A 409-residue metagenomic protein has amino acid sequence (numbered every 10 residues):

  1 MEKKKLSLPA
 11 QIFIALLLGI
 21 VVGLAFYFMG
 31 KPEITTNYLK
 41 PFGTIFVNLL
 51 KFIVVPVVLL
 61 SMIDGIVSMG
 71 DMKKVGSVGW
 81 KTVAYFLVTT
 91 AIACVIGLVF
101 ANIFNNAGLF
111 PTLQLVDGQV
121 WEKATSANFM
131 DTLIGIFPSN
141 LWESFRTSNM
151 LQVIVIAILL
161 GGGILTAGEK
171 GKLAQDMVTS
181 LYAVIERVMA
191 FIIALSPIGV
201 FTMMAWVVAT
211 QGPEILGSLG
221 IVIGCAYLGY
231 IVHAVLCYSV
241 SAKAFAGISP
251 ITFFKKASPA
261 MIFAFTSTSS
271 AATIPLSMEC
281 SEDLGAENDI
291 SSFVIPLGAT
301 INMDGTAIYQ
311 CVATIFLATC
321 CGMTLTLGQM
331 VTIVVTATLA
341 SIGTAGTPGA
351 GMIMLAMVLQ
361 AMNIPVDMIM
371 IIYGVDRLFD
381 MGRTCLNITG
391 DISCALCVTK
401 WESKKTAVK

Functional and structural regions predicted by a protein language model:
K3, P9-F13, I20-P32, V47-L50 (+3 more regions): Signature of multi-pass transmembrane helix bundles
K31-Y38, G76, P213-I221, G247-S258 (+2 more regions): Membrane-water interface of transmembrane alpha-helices in multipass transporters/channels
P32-T35, D64-K74, F100, K172 (+4 more regions): Transmembrane helical cores of multi-pass ion-transport proteins
I45, I63, T82-L87, L159 (+8 more regions): Transmembrane helix-bundle signature of multi-pass membrane transporters/permeases
V54-V58, S196-G199, S269-S277, A307-V312 (+2 more regions): Transmembrane helix boundary and interhelical junction motifs in multipass membrane proteins
V67-K74, L109, A167-K172, S180-A183 (+6 more regions): Juxtamembrane helix-boundary/capping and inter-helix hinge elements in multi-pass membrane proteins
P259-S341, A395, K405-K409: Helix-loop-helix junctions within the multi-pass membrane cores of secondary transporters/permeases
C311-K409: Transmembrane alpha-helical segments and their short flanking loops that form helix-hairpins/helix-helix interfaces
